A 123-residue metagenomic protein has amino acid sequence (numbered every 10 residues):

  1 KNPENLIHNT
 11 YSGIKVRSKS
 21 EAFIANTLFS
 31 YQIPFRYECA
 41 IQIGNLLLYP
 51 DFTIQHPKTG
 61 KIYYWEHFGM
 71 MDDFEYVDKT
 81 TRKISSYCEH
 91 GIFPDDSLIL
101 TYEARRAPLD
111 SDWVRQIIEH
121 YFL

Functional and structural regions predicted by a protein language model:
K1-I33: Solvent-exposed, charged helical/coil patches that constitute nucleic-acid or partner-interaction surfaces
K19-A22, T81, S85: Residue-level marker for well-ordered alpha-helical positions
T27-F29, I33-K58: Active-site metal-binding core of divalent-cation-utilizing nuclease and nuclease-like domains
L28-F29, I84-C88: Class I S-adenosyl-L-methionine
I33, K61, F93-D96: Short glycine-/polar-rich loops that comprise or flank the Walker A/P-loop and associated switch/sensor motifs
I41-L47, F74, A104-L109: Acidic-and-aromatic substrate-binding clefts and catalytic sites of carbohydrate-active enzymes
Y49-K83: Short beta-strand-loop-alpha-helix junction that forms the active-site gateway of nucleic-acid-processing nucleases
C88-L123: Basic, glycine-rich
